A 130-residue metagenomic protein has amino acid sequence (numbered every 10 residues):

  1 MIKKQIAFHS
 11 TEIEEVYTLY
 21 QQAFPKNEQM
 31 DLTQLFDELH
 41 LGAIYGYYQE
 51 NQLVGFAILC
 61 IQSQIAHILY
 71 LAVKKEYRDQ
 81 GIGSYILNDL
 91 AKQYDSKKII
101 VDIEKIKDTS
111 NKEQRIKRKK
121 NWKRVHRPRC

Functional and structural regions predicted by a protein language model:
M1, L41, K92-I99: Short glycine/proline-enriched coil/turn segments at helix->beta-strand junctions
M1-M30: Short amphipathic alpha-helix that is part of the acyltransferase structural core
Q21-Q49: Active-site rim helix/loop that mediates acceptor-substrate recognition in acyltransferases
G46, N51-C60, I65-A72: Conserved beta-strand in the GNAT
L71-R78, K105-D108: A short, internal acetyl-CoA/4′-phosphopantetheine-binding micro-motif in the GNAT/acyltransferase core
V73, D79-Q93: Conserved acetyl-CoA-binding loop-helix of GNAT-fold acetyltransferases
Y94-E113: Conserved GNAT acetyl-CoA-binding A-motif
N111-K112, R118-K119, K123-C130: Conserved catalytic-core motifs of GNAT/GCN5-like acyltransferases
